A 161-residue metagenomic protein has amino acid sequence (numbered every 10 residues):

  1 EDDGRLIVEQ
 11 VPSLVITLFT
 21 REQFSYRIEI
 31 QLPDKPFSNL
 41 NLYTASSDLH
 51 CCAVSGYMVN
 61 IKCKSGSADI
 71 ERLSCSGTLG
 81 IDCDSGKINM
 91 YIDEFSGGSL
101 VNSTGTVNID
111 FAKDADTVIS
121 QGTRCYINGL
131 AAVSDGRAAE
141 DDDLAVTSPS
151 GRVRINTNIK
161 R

Functional and structural regions predicted by a protein language model:
E1-I7, A138-A139: Short, ordered beta-strand-loop transition motifs
D2-D3, A45, K64, D84 (+2 more regions): Structural motif
G4-I16: Generic recognition of long tandem-repeat/solenoid scaffolds
Q10-P12, D34, S46, S55 (+6 more regions): A mature extracytoplasmic/lumenal domain signature
V15-K35: Extended Gly/Ser/Thr-rich low-complexity repeat segments, especially those forming or decorating extracellular
L40-D84: Right-handed parallel beta-helix
I70-R161: Short, surface-exposed interaction patches in beta-rich subdomains that mediate adhesion/assembly near membranes
